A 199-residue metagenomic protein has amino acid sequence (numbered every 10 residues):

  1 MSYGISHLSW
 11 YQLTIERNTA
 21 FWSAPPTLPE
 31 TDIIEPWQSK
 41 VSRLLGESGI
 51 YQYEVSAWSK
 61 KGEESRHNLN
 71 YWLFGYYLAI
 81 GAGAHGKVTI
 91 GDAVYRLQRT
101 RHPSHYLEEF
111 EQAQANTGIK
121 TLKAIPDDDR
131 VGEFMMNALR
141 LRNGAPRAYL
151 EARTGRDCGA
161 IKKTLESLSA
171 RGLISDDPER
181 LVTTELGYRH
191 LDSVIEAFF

Functional and structural regions predicted by a protein language model:
M1-R156: C-terminal scaffold of the Radical SAM
W10, V55, I161, P178-E179: Residue-level detector of family-conserved "landmark" positions at structurally sensitive sites
T14, K162-K163, R189: Auxiliary N-terminal substrate/complex-recognition segments of SAM-dependent methyltransferases
V41-L45, L168, V194: Hydrophobic alpha-helical packing residues
G155-S169: Short amphipathic alpha-helical interaction segments
S169-E179: A short, conserved structural fragment
R180-E185: Minor-groove-contacting beta-hairpin "wing" of winged helix-turn-helix DNA-binding domains
L186-F199: Short, amphipathic alpha-helical interaction segments positioned at domain boundaries
